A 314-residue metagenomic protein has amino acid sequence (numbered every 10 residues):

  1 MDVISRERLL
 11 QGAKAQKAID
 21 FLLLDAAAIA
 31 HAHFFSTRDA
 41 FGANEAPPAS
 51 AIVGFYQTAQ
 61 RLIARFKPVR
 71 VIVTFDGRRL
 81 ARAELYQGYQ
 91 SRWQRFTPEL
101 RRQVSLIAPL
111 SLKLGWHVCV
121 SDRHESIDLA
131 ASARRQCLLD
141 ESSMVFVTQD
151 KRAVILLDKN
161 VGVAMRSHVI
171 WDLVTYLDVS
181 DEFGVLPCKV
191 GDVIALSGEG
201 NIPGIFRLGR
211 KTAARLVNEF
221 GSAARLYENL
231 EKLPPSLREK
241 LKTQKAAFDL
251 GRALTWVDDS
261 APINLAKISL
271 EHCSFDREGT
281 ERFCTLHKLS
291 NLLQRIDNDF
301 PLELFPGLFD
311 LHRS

Functional and structural regions predicted by a protein language model:
M1-D20, R38, T243, A253-S314: Low-complexity, acidic/Ser/Thr- and charged residue-rich accessory regions of DNA metabolism proteins
M1-L114: Domain-level signal for Mg2+-assisted phosphodiester chemistry and nucleotide/NA-binding surfaces in nucleic-acid
D2-I4, W93-K267, S290: Extended two-metal-dependent nuclease catalytic cores across DNA- and RNA-processing enzymes
D25, T175-D178, D276: Helix N-cap / beta->alpha transition motif
Q60, A108, L177, E281 (+1 more regions): Short glycine-/small-residue-rich flexible loop motifs, especially phosphate/cofactor-binding loops
F66-V71, M144-F146, K151-V154, H168 (+1 more regions): Structured, non-catalytic alpha/beta "coupling" segments that mediate domain-domain communication and provide generic
